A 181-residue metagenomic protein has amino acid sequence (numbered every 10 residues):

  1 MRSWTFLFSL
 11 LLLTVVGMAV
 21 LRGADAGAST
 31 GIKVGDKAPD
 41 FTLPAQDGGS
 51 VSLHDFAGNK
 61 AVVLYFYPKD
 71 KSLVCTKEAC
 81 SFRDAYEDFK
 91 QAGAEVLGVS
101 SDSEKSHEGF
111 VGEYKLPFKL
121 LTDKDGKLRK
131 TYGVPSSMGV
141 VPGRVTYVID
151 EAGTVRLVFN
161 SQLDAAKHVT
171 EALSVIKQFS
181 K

Functional and structural regions predicted by a protein language model:
M1-P44: N-terminal targeting signals for export/organelle localization
I32, T42-A61: A short beta-strand-turn-helix
A38-P39, A61-V63, G143-V145: Short loop/turn microsegments at loop-to-beta-strand junctions
T42, L97, H107-V145, I149: Short, internal strand/loop/helix patches that form the active-site neighborhood or redox-interaction surface
H54-T76, F82: Short active-site neighborhood of thiol/selenol oxidoreductases, capturing the structured segment around
K71, T76-K115, G126-K130: Structural microenvironment flanking redox-active thiols in thiol-disulfide oxidoreductases
P142-K181: Thiol-/selenol-based redox modules, centered on thioredoxin-like and closely related oxidoreductase domains
